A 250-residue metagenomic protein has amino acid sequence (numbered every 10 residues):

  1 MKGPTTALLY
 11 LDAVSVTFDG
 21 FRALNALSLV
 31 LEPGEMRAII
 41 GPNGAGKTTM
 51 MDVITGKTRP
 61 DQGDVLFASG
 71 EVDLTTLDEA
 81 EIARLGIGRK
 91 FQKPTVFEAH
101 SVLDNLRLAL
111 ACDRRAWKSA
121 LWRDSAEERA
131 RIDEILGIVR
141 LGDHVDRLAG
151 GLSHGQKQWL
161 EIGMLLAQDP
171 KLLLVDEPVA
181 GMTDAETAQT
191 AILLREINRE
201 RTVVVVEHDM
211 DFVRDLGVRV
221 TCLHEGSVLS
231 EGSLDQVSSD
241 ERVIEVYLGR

Functional and structural regions predicted by a protein language model:
I40-P42: The feature captures the beta-strand-to-loop junction immediately N-terminal to the Walker
T55: Helix-to-loop junction immediately C-terminal to a conserved catalytic motif
D64-R84, W122-R123: ABC ATPase NBD Q-loop/coupling interface
L74-T76, I135-G151, Q156: Conserved ABC nucleotide-binding domain
S119-H144, I192: Conserved ABC ATPase "signature" region
L173-E177: Catalytic Walker B motif of ABC-type/P-loop ATPase nucleotide-binding domains
